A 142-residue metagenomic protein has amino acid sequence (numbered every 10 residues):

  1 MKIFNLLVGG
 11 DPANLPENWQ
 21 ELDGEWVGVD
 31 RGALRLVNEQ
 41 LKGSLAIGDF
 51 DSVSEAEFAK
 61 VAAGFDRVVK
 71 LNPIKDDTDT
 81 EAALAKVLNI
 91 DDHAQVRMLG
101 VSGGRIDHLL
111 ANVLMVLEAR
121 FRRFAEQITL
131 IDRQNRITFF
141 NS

Functional and structural regions predicted by a protein language model:
M1-I3, G24, D92-Q95, E126: Short coil/turn segments at beta-strand junctions that form active-site/ligand-binding loops
M1-V61: N-terminal beta-strand-loop-alpha-helix module at the start of alpha/beta ligand-binding or catalytic domains
V8-D11, V29-G32, D49-F50, L71 (+3 more regions): Fold-independent oxyanion-binding glycine-rich loops and adjacent beta-strand/coil segments at enzyme active sites
N14-P16, D77-E81, R105-L110: Short glycine/serine/threonine-rich phosphate/pyrophosphate-binding segments that cradle anionic phosphate groups
R31-V37, A83-L84, N112-E118: Histidine-anchored nucleotide/phosphate-binding helix
A62, R67-N72, R123-T129: A glycine-rich helix N-cap at a beta->alpha junction
V68-D91: Short phosphate-binding loop-to-helix
R97-S142: Anionic-ligand-binding alpha/beta catalytic cores of soluble enzymes and soluble regulatory domains that recognize
